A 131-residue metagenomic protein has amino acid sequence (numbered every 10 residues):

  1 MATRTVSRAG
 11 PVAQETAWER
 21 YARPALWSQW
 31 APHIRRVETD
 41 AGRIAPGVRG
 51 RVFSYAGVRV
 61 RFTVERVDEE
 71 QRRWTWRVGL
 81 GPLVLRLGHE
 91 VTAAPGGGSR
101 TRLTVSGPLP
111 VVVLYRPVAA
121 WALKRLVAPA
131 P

Functional and structural regions predicted by a protein language model:
M1-G42: Hydrophobic ligand-binding cavity/cleft-lining segments
S7, A13-T16, Y21-P24, F53-E65 (+2 more regions): Contiguous, function-dense segments enriched for cysteine-driven chemistry and partner/ligand-binding capacity
S28-Q29, E38-P82, R86, G96-R102: Glycine-rich portal/gate segments that line the openings of hydrophobic small-molecule binding cavities
T39, A128-P131: Generic surface-pattern signal
R77-P129: Beta-strand/loop substructures that line and gate deep hydrophobic ligand-binding cavities in soluble
